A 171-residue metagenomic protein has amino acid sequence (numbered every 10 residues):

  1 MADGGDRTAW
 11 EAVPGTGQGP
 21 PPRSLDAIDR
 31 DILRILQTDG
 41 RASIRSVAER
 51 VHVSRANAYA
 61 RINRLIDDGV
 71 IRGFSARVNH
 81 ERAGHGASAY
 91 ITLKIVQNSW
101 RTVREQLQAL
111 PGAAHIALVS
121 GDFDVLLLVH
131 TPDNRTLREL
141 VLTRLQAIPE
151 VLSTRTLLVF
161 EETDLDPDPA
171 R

Functional and structural regions predicted by a protein language model:
M1-R171: A compositional/biophysical signature of low hydrophobicity enriched in polar/charged and small residues
